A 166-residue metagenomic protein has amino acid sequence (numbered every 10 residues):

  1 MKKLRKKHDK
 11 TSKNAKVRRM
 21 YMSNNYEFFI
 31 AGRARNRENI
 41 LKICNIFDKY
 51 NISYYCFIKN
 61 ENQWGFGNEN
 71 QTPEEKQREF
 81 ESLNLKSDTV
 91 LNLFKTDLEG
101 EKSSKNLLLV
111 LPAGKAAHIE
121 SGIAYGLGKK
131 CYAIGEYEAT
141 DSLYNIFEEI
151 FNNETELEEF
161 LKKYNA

Functional and structural regions predicted by a protein language model:
K2-A166: Conserved catalytic or regulatory cores that recognize and/or transform ribose-phosphate-containing ligands
